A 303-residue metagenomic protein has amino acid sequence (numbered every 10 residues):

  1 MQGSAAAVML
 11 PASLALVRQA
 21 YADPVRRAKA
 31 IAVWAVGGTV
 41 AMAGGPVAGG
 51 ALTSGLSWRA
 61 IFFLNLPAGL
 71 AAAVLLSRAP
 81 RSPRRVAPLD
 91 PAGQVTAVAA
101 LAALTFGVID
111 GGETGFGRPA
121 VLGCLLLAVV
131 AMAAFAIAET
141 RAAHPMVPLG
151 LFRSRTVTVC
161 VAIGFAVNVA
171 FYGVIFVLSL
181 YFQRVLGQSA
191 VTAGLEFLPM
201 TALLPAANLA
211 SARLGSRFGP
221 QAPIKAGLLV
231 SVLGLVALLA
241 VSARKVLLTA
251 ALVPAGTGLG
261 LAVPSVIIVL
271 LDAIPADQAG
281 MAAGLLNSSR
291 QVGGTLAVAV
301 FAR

Functional and structural regions predicted by a protein language model:
M1, R18, F62, A71-A72 (+6 more regions): Conserved protein kinase catalytic domain
M1-A92, A276: Helix-loop-helix hairpins in multi-pass membrane proteins, especially solute transporters
V8, A99-A102, G173, L259-L261: Residue-level signal for the membrane-embedded core of alpha-helical transmembrane segments, especially mid-helix
S13, G45, P67, A100-L101 (+2 more regions): ATP/adenylate-binding site constellation spanning eukaryotic-like Ser/Thr protein kinases, ABC-transporter
S13, P119-L127, A131, A143-R303: 12-transmembrane solute porter fold
A32, S54-G164, A170, Q188-S189 (+1 more regions): Hydrophobic transmembrane-helix bundles of small-molecule transporters
A48-L56, V108, F182-Q183, L214-G215 (+1 more regions): Interfacial helix-cap and linker-helix signal at transmembrane-aqueous boundaries of multi-pass secondary transporters
